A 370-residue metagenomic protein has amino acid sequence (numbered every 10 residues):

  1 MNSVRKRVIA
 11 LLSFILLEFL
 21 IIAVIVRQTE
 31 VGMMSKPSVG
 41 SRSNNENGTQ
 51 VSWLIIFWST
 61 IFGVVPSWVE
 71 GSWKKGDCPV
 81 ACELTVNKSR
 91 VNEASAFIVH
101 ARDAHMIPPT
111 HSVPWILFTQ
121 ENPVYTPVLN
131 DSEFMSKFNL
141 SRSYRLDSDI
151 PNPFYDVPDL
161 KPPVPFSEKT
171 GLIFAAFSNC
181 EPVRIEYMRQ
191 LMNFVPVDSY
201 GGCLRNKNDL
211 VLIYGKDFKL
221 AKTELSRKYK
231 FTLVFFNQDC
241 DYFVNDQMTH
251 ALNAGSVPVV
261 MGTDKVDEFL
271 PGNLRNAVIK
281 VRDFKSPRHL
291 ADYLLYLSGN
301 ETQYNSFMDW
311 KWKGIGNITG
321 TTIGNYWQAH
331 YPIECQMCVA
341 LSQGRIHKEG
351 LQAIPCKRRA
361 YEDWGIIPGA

Functional and structural regions predicted by a protein language model:
N2-V99, D103-F118, L129-A370: Pol beta-like nucleotidyltransferase catalytic core
E121-V124: Catalytic toxin/effector domains delivered as secreted proteins or via bacterial secretion systems
